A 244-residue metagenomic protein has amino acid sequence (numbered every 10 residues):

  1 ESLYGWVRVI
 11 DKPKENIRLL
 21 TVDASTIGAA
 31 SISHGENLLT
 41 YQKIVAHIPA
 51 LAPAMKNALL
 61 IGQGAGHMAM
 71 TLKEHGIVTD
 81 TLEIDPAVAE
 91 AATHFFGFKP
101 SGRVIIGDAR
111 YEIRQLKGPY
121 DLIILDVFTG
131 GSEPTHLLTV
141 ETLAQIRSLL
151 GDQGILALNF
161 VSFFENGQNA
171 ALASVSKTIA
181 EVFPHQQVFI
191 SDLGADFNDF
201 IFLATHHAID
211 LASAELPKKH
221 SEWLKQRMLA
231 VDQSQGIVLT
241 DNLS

Functional and structural regions predicted by a protein language model:
E1-L51, H185-S244: Soluble small-group transferase modules, centered on the S-adenosyl donor enzyme superfamily
T40-V161, E165-S176, V182, A195: The AdoMet/dcAdoMet-binding core of the Class I SAM-like
